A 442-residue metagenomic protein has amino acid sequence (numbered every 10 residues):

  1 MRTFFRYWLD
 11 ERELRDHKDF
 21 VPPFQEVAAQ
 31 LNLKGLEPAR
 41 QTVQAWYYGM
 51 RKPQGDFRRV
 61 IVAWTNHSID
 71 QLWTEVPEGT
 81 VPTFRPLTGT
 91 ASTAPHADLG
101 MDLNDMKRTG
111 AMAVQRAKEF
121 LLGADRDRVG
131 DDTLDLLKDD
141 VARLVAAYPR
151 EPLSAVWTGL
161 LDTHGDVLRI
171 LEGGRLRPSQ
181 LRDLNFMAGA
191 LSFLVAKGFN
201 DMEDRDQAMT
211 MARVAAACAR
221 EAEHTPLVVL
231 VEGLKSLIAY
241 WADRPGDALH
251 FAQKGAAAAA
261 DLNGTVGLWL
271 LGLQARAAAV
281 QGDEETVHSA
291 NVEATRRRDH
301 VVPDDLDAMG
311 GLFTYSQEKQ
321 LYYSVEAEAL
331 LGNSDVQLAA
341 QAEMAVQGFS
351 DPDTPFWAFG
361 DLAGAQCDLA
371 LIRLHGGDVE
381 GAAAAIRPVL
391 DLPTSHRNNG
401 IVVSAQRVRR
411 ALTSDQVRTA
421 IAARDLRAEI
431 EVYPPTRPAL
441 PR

Functional and structural regions predicted by a protein language model:
M1-P23, K34-A113, V403, R407 (+2 more regions): Short amphipathic recognition helices of helix-turn-helix/homeodomain-type DNA-binding modules
W8-D10, N32, M50, G173 (+2 more regions): Generic anion/oxyanion-binding catalytic loop in active/binding sites
D19-A28, V167-L168: Short, well-ordered amphipathic alpha-helices
A28-K34: Intrinsically disordered, low-complexity Ser/Thr- and acidic-rich flexible linkers and loops, especially at boundaries
P82-E151, A155-G159: Intrinsically disordered, low-complexity regulatory regions enriched in Ser/Pro/Thr/Gln
D125-V129, L134, K138-R442: Conserved binding/catalytic microenvironments
